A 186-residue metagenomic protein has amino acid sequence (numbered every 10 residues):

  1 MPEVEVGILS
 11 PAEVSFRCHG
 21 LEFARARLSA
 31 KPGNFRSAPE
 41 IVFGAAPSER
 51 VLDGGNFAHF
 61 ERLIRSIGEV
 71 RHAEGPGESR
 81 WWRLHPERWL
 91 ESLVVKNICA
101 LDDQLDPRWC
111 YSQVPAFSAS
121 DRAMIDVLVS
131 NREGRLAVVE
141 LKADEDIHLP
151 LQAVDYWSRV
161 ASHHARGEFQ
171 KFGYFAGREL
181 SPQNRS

Functional and structural regions predicted by a protein language model:
M1-S186: Charged, terminal alpha-helix-loop-beta segments that serve as non-catalytic nucleic-acid engagement and/or assembly
